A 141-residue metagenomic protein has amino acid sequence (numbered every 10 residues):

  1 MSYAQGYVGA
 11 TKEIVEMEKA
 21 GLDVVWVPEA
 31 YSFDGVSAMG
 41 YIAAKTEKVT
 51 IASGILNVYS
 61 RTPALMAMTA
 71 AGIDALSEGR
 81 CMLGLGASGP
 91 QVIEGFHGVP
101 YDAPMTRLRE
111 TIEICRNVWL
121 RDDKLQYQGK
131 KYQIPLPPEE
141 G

Functional and structural regions predicted by a protein language model:
M1-S53, Y59: N-terminal beta1-alpha1-beta2 module of alpha/beta enzyme domains
S37-G40, P63-L65, E94-H97: Short secondary-structure transition/capping segments
L56, P63-L65, L83: Short, glycine-/small- and polar/acidic-enriched structural segments that line small-molecule recognition paths
A67-G141: Internal, glycine-rich beta/alpha segment that forms the wall or movable "lid" of small-molecule/cofactor binding
